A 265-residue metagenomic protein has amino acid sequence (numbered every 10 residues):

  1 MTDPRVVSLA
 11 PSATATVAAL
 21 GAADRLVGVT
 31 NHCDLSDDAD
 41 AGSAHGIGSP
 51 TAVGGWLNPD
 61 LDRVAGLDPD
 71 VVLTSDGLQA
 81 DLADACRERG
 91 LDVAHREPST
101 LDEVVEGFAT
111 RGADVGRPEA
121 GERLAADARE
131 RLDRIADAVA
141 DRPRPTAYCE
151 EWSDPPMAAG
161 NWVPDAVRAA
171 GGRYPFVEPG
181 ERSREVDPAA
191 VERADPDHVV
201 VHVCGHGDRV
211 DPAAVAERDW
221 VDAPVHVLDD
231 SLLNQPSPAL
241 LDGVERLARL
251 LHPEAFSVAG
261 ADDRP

Functional and structural regions predicted by a protein language model:
M1-P265: N-terminal ligand-binding lobe of clamshell/alpha-beta domains
